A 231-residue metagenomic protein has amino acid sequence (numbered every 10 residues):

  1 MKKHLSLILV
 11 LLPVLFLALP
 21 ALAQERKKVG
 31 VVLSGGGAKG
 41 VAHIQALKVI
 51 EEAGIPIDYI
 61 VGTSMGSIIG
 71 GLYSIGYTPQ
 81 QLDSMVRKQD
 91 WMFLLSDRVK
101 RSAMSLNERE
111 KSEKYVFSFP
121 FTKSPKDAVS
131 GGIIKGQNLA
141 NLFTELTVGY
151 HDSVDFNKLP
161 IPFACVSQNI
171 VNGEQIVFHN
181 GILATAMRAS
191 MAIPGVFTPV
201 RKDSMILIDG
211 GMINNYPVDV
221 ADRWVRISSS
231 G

Functional and structural regions predicted by a protein language model:
M1-L9: Bacterial N-terminal signal peptides that target proteins for export
L5, A21-T63, G71-G231: Patatin-like phospholipase
I8-A18: Bacterial N-terminal signal peptides
